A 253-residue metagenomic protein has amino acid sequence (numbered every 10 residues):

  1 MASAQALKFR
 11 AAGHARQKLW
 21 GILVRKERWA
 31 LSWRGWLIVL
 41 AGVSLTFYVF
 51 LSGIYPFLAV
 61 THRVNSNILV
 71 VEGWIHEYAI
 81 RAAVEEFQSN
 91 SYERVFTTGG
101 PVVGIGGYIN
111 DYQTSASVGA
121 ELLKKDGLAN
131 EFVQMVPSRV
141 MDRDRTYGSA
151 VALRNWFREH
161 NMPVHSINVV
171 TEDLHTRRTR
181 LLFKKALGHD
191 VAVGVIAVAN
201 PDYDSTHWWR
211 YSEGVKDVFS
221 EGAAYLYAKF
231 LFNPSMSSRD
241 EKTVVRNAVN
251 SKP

Functional and structural regions predicted by a protein language model:
M1-L31: N-terminal Lys/Arg-rich, disordered targeting/topogenic segments
G21-V60: N-terminal type II signal-anchor transmembrane helix that functions as the membrane-insertion/stop-transfer segment
R28-L31, W209, E213: Membrane-helix interfacial "entry" motifs
P56-R210: A structural signal for short, hydrophobic/glycine-enriched beta-strand patches
Y211-S238: A transmembrane-helix-recognition feature enriched in membrane-embedded lipid enzymes and envelope glyco-/phospholipid
S238-P253: Extracytoplasmic/luminal low-complexity segments enriched in Pro/Gly and acidic/polar residues that act as flexible
